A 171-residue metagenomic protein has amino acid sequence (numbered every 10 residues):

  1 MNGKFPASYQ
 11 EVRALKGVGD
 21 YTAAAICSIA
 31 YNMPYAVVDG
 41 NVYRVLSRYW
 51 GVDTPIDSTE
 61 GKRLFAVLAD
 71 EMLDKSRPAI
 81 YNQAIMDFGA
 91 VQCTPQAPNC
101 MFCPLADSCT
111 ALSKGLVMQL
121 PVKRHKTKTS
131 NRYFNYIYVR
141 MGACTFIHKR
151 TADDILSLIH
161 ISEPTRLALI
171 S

Functional and structural regions predicted by a protein language model:
M1-M101, L105-M118: Catalytic cores of DNA base-excision repair glycosylases
R48, R150, E163-T165: Short, cationic motifs built from Arg/Lys/His that form the positively charged side of catalytic pockets
T110, F146, A168: Nucleotide phosphate-binding site architecture
Q119-I159: N-terminal strand-loop-strand
H160-S171: Single conserved hydrophobic/aromatic residue that forms the stacking wall/gate of nucleotide- or nucleobase-binding
